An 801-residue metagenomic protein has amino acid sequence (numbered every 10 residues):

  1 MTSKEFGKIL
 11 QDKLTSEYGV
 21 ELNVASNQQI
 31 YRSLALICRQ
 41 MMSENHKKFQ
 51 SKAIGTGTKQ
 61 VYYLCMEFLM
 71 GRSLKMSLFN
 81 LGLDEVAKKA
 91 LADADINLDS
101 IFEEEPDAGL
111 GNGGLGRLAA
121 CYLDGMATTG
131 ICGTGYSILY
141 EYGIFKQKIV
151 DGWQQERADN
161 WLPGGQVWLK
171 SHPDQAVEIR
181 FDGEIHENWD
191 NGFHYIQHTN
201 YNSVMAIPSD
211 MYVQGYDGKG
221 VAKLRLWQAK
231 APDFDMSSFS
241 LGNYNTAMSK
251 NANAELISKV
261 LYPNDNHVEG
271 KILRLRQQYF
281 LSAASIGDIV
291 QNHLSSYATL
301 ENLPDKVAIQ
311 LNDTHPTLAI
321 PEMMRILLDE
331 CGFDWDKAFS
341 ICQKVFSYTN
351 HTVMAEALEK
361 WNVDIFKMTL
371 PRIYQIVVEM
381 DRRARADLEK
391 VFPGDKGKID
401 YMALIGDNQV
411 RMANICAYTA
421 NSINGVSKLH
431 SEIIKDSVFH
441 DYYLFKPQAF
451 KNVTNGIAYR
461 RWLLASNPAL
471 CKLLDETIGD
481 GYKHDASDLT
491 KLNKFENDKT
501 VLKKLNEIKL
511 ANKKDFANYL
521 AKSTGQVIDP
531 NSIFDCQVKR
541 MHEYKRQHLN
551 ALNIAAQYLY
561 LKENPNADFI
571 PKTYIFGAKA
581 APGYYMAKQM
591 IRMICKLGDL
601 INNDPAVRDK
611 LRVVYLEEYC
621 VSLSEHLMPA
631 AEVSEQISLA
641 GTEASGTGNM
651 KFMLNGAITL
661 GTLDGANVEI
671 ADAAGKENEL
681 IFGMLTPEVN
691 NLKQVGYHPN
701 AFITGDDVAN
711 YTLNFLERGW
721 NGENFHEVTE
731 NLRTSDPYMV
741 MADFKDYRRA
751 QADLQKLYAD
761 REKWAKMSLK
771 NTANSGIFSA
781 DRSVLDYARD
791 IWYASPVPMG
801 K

Functional and structural regions predicted by a protein language model:
M1-K801: A conserved ligand/cofactor-binding region detector
